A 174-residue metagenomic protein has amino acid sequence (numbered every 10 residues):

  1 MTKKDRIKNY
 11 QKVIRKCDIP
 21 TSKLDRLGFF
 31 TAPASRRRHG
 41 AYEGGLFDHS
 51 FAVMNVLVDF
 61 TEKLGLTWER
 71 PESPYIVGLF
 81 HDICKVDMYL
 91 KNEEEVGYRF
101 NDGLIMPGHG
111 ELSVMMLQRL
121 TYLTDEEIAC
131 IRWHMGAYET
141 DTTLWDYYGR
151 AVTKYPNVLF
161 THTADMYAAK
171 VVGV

Functional and structural regions predicted by a protein language model:
M1-V174: Metal-dependent phosphohydrolase cores
